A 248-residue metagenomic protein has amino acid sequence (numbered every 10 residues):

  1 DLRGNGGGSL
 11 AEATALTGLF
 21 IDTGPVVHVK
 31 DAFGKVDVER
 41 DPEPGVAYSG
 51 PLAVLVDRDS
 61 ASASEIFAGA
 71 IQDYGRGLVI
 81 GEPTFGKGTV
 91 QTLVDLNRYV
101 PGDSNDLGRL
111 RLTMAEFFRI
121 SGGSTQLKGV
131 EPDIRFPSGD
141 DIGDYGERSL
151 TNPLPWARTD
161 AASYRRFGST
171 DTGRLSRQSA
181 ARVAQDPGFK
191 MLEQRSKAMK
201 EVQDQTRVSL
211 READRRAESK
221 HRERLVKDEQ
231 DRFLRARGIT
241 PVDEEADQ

Functional and structural regions predicted by a protein language model:
L2-P155: Conserved acidic, small-residue-rich alpha-beta core segments centered on
R119-Q248: Conserved functional hotspot residues or short segments at active or partner-binding sites across diverse domains
